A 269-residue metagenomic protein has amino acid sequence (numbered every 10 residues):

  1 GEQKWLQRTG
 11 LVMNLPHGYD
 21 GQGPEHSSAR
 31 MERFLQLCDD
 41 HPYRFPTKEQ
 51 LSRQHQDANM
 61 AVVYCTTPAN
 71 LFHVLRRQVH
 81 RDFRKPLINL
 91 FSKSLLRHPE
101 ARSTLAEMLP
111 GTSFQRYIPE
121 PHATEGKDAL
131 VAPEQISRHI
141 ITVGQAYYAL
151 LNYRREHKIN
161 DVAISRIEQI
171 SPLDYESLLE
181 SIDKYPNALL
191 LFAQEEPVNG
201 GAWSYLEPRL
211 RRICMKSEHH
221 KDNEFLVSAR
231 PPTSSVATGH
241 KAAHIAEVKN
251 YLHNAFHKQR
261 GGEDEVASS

Functional and structural regions predicted by a protein language model:
G1-I136, Y148-A149, R209: Conserved thiamine diphosphate
N14-P16, V63-C65, L90-S92, I141-V143 (+3 more regions): Generic beta-strand/beta-sheet core signal
Y19-Q56, M60-Y64, P68-A69, Q78-R81 (+2 more regions): Peripheral docking tails and interdomain loops at the edges of cofactor- or intermediate-handling domains
Q56-N59, A132-I136, I159-V162, K184-L190: Short, surface-exposed connector motifs at secondary-structure boundaries
P68-L71, Q169-D174, T233: Short acidic loop-to-helix transition motifs that present clustered carboxylates
I136-G144, L150-N152, V266-S269: Charge-patterned, long linear interaction tracts outside catalytic cores
T142, L178-V198: Hydrophobic/aromatic-rich, well-ordered segments within soluble, folded domains that form packed cores
Y147, N152-N187: Generic long, charged, amphipathic alpha-helical segments
